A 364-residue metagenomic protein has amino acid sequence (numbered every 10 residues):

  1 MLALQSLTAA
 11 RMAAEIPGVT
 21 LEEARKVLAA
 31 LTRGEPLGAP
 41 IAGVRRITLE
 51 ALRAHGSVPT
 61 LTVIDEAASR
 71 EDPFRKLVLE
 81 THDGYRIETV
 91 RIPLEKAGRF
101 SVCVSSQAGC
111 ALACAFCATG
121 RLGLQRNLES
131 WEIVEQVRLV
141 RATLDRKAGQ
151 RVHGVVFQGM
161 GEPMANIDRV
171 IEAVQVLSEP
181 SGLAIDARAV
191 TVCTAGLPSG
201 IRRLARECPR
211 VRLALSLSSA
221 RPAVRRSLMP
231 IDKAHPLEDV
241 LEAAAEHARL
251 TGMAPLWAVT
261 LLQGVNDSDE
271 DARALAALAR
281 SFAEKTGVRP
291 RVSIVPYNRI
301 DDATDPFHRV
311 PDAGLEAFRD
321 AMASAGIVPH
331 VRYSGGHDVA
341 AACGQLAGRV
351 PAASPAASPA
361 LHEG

Functional and structural regions predicted by a protein language model:
M1-Y85, P93, D145, A245-A254 (+1 more regions): Auxiliary Fe-S-binding modules of radical SAM enzymes
S69, S105-S106, S216: Short linear Ser/Thr-Pro motifs
P73, F100, R151: Exposed loop/turn and edge beta-strand positions of beta-sandwich/beta-sheet ligand-binding modules
E88: Conserved short beta-strand elements that form part of the metal-binding/catalytic scaffold of enzyme active sites
R91-I92, R169: Residue-level structural signal for beta-strand termini and adjacent loop
L94-E135, L139: Canonical Radical SAM [4Fe-4S] cluster-binding loop centered on the CxxxCxxC motif and its immediate flanking residues
R141-A325: Conserved AdoMet/S-adenosylmethionine-binding subsite of the radical SAM
